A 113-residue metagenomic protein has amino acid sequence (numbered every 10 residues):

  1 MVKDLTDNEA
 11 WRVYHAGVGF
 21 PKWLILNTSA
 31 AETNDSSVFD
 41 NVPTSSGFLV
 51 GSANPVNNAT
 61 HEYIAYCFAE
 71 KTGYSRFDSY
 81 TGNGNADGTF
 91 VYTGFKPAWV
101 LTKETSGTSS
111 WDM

Functional and structural regions predicted by a protein language model:
M1-M113: Surface-exposed molecular-recognition determinants
